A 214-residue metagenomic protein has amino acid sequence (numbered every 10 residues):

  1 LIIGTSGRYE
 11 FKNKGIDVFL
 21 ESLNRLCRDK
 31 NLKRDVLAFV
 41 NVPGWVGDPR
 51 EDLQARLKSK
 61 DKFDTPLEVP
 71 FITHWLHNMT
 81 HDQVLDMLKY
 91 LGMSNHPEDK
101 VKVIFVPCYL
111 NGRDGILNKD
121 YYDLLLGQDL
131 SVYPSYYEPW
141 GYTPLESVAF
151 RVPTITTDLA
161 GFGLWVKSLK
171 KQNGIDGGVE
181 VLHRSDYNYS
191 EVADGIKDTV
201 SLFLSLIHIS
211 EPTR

Functional and structural regions predicted by a protein language model:
L1-Y122: Conserved catalytic-core segment of nucleotide-activated headgroup transferases in glycan assembly
Y122-P139: Acidic donor-binding loop of glycosyltransferase active sites
G141-P144: Short glycine/serine-rich donor-binding loops of glycosyltransferases
S147: Donor-sugar nucleotide-binding helix/loop cap in glycosyltransferases
P153-T157, F162-G163: Short hydrophobic beta-strand element within catalytic cores of glycosyltransferases and related nucleotide-activated
G163-S205: Change "using UDP/GDP/dTDP sugars" to "using nucleotide sugars
I207-T213: Residue-level detector of conserved catalytic or cofactor/ligand-binding positions in enzyme active sites
